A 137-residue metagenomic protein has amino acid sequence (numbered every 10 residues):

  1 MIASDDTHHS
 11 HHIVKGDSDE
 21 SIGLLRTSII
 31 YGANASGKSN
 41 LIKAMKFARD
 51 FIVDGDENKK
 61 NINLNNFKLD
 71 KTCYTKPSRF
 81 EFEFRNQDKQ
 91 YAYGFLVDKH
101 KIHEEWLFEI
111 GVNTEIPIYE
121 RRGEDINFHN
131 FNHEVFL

Functional and structural regions predicted by a protein language model:
M1-F47: Pre-Walker A-like glycine/lysine-rich segment at the N-terminus of P-loop NTPase domains
A3, N34, F84-D88, V97-K99: Short, flexible loop/turn elements at secondary-structure junctions
I29-A33, N63-L64, P77-F80: Short acidic, glycine/Ser/Thr-rich loop/turn "cap" segments at secondary-structure junctions
L41-I42, V53-D54, Y93-G94, W106: Short, conserved acidic/polar surface loops in the N-terminal third of protein domains
A48-K60: Post-Walker A helix-loop "phosphate-sensing" segment adjacent to the P-loop in P-loop NTPases
K59-K76: AAA+/P-loop NTPase substrate/partner-engagement loops
C73-F95, E105: Conserved amphipathic alpha-helical "coupling/scaffold" segments that transmit conformational changes between domains
A92-L137: Electropositive, glycine-dotted interaction segments that contact anionic polymers or phosphate-rich ligands
